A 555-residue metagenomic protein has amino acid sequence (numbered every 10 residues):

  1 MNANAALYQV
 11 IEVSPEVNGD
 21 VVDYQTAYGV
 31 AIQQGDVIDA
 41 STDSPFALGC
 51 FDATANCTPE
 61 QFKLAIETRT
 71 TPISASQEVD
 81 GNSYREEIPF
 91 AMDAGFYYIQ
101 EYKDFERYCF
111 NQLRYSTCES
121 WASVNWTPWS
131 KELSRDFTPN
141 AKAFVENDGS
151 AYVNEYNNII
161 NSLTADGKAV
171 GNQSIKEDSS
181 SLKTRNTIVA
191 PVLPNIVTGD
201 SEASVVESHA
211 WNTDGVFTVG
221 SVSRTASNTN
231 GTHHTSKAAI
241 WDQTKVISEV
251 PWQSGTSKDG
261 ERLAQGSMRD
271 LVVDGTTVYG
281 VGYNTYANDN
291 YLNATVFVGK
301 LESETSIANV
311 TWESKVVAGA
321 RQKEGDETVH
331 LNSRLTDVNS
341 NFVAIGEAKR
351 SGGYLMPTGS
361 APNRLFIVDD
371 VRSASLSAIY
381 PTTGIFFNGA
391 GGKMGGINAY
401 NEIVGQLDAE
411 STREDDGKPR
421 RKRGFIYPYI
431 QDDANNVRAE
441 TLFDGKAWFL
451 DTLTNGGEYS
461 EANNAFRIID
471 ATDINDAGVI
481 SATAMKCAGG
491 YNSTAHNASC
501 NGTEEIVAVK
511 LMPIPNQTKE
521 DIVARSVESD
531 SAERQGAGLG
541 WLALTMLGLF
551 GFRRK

Functional and structural regions predicted by a protein language model:
M1-N2, F550: Hydrophobic core
N2-G538: Residue-level hotspots at or immediately adjacent to binding/recognition sites across diverse folds
G540-K555: A cross-kingdom C-terminal cell-surface attachment/processing module
